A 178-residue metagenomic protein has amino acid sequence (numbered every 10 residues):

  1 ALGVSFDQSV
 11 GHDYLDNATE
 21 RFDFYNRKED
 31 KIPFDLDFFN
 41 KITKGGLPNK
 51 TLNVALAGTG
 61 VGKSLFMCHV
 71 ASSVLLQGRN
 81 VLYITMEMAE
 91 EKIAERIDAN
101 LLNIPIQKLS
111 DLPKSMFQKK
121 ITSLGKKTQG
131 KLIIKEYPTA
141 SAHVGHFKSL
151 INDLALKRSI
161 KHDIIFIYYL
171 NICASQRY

Functional and structural regions predicted by a protein language model:
V4-I104, L132-I133: The Walker A/P-loop phosphate-binding site
I42-T43, S73-K161, S175: Cytosolic-facing regulatory segments adjacent to core modules
A57, E136, Y169: Short glycine-centered, acidic/aromatic-flanked micro-motifs in structured strand/loop junctions that mark active-site
D163-Y178: Helical hairpin unit composed of two closely spaced alpha helices linked by a short loop
